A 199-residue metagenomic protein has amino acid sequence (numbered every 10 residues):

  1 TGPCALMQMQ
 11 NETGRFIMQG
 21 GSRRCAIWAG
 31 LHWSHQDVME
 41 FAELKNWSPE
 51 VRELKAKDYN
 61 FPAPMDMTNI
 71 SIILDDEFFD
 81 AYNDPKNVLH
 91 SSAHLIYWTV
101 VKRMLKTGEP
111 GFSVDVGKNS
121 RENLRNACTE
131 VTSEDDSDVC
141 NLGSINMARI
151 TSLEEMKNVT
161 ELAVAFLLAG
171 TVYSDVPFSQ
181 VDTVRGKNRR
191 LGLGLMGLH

Functional and structural regions predicted by a protein language model:
T1-L6, I17-G20, M104-R190, L195-H199: Function-dense linear segments that define catalytic or interfacial modules in macromolecule-processing proteins
T1-M9, Q19-R121, L195-H199: Conserved, charged catalytic cores of large soluble enzymes
